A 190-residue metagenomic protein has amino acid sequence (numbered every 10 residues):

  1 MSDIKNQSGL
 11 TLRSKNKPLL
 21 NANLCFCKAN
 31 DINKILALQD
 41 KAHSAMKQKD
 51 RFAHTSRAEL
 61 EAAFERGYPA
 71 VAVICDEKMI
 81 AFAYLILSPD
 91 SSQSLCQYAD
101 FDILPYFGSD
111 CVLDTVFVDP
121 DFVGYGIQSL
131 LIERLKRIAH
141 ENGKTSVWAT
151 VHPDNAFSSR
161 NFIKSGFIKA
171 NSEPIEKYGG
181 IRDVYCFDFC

Functional and structural regions predicted by a protein language model:
N21-A37, Q48: A short beta-loop-alpha structural element at the N-terminal edge of CoA-dependent acyl/N-acetyltransferase catalytic
Q48-D76, Y84: Active-site rim helix/loop that mediates acceptor-substrate recognition in acyltransferases
Y84-T115: Conserved acyl-donor/pantetheine-binding loop and adjacent beta-alpha core of acyl/acetyltransferases and related
D90, T150, I163-D183: Conserved catalytic-core motifs of GNAT/GCN5-like acyltransferases
V118, G124-R137, R160, K164: Conserved acetyl-CoA-binding loop-helix of GNAT-fold acetyltransferases
P120-V123, A149-S159, E176-K177: Conserved beta-strand-loop-alpha-helix junction that forms the acyl-donor binding cleft
S129, E141, P153-N171: Conserved active-site alpha-helix within GNAT-family acetyltransferase domains
A139-V151: Conserved GNAT acetyl-CoA-binding A-motif
